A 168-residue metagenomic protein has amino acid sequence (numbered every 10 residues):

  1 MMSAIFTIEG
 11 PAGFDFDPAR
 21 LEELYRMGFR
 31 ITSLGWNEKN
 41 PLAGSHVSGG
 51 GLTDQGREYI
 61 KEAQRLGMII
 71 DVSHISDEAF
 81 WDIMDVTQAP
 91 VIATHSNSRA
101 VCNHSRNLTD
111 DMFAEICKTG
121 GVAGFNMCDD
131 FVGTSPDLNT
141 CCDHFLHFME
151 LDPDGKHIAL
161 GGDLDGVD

Functional and structural regions predicted by a protein language model:
M2-A4, I8-A12, F16-E38: Extended substrate/RNA-proximal surfaces in nucleic-acid metabolism proteins
A4-I8, T32-L34, I70-V72, V91-T94 (+2 more regions): Hydrophobic faces of well-ordered beta-strands that scaffold small-molecule active sites in alpha/beta enzyme cores
D15, E38-L52, R99-R106, M127-N139 (+1 more regions): Acidic/histidine-rich helix-loop elements that form or flank divalent-metal/phosphate-binding sites at the catalytic
F16-R26, V47-I92, S105-G121, N139-K156: Histidine/acidic residue-rich metal-binding segments in metalloenzymes
I31-P41, D54, A63: Active-site histidine-anchored catalytic micro-motif
W36-E38, T87, G162-L164: Short, small-residue-rich loop/turn micro-motifs
M127, P153-D168: Short acidic/histidine-rich active-site segments
